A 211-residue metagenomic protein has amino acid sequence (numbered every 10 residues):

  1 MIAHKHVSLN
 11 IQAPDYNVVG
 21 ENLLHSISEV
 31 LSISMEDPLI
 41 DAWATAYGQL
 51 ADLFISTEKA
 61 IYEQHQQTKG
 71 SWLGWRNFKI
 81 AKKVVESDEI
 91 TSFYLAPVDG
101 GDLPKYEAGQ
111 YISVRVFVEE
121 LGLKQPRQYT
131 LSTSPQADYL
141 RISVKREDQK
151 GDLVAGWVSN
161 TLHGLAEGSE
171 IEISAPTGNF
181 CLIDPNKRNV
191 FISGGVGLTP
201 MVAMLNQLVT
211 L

Functional and structural regions predicted by a protein language model:
M1-G74: Globin-like tetrapyrrole-binding proteins
H4, I11-A13, T133, G164 (+1 more regions): Generic structural "secondary-structure junction" signal
V18-V19, D41, T45, A155-L211: FNR/FR-type flavoprotein reductase catalytic core
D41-A44, A60, K79-D88, M204: Short, highly charged low-complexity linear segments
T68-E170, V209: Ferredoxin-reductase
